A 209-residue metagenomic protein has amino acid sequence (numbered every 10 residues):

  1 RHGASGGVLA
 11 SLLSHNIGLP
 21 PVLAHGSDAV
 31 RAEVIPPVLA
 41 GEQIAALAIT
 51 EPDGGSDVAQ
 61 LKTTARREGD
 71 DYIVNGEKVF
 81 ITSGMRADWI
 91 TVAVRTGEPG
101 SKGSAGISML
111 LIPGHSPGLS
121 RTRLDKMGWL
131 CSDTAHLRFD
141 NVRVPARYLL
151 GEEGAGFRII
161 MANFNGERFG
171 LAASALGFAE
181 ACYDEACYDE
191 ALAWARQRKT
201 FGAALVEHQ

Functional and structural regions predicted by a protein language model:
R1-A32, P36-E42, T82-W89: Internal helix-loop-helix
E33-V34, L61, E77-V79, T122-D125: Short beta-alpha junctions and helix-cap segments that line functional grooves
G41-I49: A short, Trp-centered hydrophobic/proline-enriched beta-strand micro-motif
G54-G55, V79-M85, W129-L130, G166-G170: Glycine-rich phosphate/pyrophosphate-binding beta-alpha loops
D57-A59, D70, S83-D88, K102-G106 (+2 more regions): Short glycine/proline-enriched turns and hinge-like loops at secondary-structure junctions
T63-R66: A structural signal for short hydrophobic beta-strand segments in well-ordered beta-sheet cores
N75-T122: A short core secondary-structure module
L119-Q209: Glycine-rich beta->alpha junctions and the first turn(s) of the following alpha-helix
